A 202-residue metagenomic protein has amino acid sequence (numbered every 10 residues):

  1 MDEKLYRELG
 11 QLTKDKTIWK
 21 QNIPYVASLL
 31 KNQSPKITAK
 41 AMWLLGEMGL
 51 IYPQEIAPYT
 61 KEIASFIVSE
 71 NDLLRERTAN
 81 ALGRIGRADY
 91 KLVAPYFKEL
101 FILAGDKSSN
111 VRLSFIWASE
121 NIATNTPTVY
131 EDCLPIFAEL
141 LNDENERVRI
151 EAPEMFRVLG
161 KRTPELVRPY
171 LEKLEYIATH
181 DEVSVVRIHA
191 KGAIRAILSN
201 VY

Functional and structural regions predicted by a protein language model:
M1-Y52, K191, R195: N-terminal alpha-helical scaffold/docking segments in eukaryotic complex subunits
D2-E3, K20, P35-K36, D72-L73 (+3 more regions): Alpha-helix N-cap/helix-start positions at coil->helix boundaries
E3-L9, P24, A39-K40, E76-A79 (+3 more regions): Alpha-solenoid HEAT/ARM repeat scaffold
G10, G46-E47, G83-R84, E120-N121 (+2 more regions): Structural signature of alpha-helical solenoid repeat scaffolds
T17-L29, P53-F66, Y90-L103, P127-L140 (+2 more regions): Amphipathic alpha-helical scaffolding segments comprising HEAT/armadillo-like alpha-solenoid repeats
G49-Y52, G86-D89, A123, G160 (+1 more regions): Alpha-solenoid repeat junctions
E146, I150-K173, I177: Extended alpha-helical scaffolding segments
L171-Y202: Eukaryotic acidic, Ser/Thr-rich intrinsically disordered low-complexity regions
